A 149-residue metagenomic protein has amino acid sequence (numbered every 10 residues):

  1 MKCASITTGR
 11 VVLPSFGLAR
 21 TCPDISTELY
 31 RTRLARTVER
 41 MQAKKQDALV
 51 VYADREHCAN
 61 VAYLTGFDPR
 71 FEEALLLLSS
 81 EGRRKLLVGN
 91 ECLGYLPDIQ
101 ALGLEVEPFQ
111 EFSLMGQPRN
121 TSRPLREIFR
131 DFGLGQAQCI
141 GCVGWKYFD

Functional and structural regions predicted by a protein language model:
M1-D149: A composition/biophysics-driven feature that prefers long, compositionally simple stretches
